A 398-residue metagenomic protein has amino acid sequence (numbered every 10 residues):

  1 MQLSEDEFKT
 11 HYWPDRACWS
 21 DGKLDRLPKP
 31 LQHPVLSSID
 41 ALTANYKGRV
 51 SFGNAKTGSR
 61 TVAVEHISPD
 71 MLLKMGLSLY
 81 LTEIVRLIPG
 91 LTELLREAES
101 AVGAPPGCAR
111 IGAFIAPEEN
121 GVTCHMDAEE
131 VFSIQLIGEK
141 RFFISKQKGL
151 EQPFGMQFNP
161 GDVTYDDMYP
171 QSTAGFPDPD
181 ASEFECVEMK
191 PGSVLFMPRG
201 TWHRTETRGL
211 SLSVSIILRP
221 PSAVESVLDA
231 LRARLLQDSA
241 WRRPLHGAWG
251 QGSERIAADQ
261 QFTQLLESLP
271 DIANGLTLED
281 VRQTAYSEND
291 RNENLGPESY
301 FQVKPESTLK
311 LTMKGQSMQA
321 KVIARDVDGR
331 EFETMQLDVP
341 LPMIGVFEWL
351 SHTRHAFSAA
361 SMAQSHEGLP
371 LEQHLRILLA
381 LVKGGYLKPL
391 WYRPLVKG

Functional and structural regions predicted by a protein language model:
M1-H11, L24-S193, T201-Q251: Active-site region of the double-stranded beta-helix
V187, A233-E293: Conserved double-stranded beta-helix
E267-S351, L379, L390-G398: Acidic, low-complexity/disordered tracts enriched in E/D and polar residues
P342-L369: Short acidic, hydrophobic short linear motifs in intrinsically disordered regions
G368-K383: Short amphipathic alpha-helical interaction segments
